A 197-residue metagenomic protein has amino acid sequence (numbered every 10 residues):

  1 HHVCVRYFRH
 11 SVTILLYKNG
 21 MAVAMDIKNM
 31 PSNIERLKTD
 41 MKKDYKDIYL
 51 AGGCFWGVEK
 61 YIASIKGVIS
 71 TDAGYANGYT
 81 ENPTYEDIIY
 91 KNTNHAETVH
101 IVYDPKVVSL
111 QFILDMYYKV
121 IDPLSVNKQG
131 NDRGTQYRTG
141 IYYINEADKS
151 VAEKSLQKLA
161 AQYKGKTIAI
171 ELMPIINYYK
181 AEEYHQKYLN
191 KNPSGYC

Functional and structural regions predicted by a protein language model:
H2-V5: Short hydrophobic alpha-helical segments enriched in small aliphatic residues
Y7-F8, Y17: Aromatic (phenylalanine/tyrosine) cluster motif
Y17-C197: Flexible coil/turn and secondary-structure edge motifs
